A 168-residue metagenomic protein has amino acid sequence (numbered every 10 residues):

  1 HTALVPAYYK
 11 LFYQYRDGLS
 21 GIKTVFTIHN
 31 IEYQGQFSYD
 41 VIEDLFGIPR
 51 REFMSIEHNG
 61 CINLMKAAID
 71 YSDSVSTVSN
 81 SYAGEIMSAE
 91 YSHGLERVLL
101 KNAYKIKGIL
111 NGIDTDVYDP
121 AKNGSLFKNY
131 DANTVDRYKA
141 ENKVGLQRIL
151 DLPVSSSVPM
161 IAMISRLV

Functional and structural regions predicted by a protein language model:
H1-V168: Catalytic cores of nucleotide-sugar-dependent glycosyltransferases that transfer UDP/GDP/TDP-activated
